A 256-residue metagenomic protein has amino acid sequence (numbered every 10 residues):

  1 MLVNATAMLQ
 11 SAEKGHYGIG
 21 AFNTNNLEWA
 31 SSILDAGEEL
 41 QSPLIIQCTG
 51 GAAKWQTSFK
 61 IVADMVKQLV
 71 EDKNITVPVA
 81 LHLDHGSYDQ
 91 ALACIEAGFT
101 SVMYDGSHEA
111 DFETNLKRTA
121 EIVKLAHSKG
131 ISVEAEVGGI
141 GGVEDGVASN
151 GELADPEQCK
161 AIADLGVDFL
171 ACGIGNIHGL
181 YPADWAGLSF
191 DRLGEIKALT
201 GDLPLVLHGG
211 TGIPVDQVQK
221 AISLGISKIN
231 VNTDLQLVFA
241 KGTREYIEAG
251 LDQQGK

Functional and structural regions predicted by a protein language model:
V3-K14, N26-A52, T57-T76, H85-L203 (+4 more regions): Alpha/beta enzyme core
I19-N23, L81-H82, L205-H208, N230: Short catalytic-loop micro-motif centered on adjacent basic/acidic residues
E248-K256: Extended, intrinsically disordered, low-complexity segments
